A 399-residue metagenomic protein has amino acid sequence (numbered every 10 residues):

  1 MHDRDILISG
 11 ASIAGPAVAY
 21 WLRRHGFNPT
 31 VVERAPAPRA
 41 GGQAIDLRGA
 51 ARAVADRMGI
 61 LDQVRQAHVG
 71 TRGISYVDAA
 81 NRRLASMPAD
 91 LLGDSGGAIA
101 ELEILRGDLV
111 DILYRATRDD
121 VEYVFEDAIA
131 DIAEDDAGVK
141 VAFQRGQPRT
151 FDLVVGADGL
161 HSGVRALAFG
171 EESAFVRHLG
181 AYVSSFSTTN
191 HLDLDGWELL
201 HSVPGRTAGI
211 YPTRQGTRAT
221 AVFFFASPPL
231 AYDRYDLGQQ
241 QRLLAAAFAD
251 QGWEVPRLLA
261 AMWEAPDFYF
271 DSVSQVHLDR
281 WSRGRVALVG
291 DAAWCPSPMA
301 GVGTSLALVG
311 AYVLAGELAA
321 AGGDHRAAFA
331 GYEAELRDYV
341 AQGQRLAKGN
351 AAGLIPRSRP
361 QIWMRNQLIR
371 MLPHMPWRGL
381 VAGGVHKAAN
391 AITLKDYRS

Functional and structural regions predicted by a protein language model:
M1-I6, R23-H25, R48-F169, S173-S187 (+3 more regions): Conserved N-terminal helical subregion
D5, N28, R218: Residues at the starts of beta-strands that form the adenosine-phosphate
I8-R24, T30-P36, V155-G156, L243 (+2 more regions): Conserved mid-domain beta->alpha element of the FAD-binding
E134-D135, Y211-T213: Short beta-strand micro-motifs enriched in acidic
V141, I210, T220-A221, L288: Short beta-strand motif preference
G180-P212, Y232-Y235: Flavin-dependent oxidoreductases
N190, P204, R214-G216, F225-A300: FAD/FMN-dependent oxidoreductases across multiple families
R345, G349-K395: Alpha-helical membrane-targeting segments
